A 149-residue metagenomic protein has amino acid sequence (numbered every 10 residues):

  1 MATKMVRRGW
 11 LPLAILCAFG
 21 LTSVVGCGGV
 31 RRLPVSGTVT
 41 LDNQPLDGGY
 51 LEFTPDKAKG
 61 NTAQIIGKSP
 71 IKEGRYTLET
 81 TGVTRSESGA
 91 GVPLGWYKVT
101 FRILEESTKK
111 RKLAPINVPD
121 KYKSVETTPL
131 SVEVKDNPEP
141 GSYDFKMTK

Functional and structural regions predicted by a protein language model:
A2-K149: Glycine/proline-rich low-complexity segments that form flexible loops, beta-turns, and polyproline
